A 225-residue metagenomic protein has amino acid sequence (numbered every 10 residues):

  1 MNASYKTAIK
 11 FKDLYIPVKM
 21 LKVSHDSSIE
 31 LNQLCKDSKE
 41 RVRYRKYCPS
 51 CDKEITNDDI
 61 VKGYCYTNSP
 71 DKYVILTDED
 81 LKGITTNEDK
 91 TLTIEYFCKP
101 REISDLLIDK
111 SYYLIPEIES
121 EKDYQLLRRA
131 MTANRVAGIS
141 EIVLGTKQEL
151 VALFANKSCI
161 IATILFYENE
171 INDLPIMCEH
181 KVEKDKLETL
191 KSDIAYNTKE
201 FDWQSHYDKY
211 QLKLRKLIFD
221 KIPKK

Functional and structural regions predicted by a protein language model:
M1-K225: Boundary segments of small protein-protein interaction reader/adaptor domains
